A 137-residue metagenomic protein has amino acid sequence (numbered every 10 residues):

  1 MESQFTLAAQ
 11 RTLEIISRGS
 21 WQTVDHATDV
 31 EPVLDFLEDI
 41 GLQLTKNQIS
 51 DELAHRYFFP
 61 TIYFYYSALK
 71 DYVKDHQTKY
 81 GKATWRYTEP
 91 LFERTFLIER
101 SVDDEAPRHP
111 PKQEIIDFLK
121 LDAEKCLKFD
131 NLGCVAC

Functional and structural regions predicted by a protein language model:
M1-C137: Amphipathic alpha-helical "stem/stalk" segments
